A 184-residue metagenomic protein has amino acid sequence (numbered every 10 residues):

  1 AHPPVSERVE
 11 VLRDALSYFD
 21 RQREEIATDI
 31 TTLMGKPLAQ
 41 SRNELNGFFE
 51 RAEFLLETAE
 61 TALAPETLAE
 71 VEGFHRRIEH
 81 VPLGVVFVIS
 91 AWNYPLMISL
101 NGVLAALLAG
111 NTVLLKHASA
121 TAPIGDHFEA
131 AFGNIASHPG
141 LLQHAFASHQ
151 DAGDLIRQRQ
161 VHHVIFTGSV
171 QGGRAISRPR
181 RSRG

Functional and structural regions predicted by a protein language model:
A1-H75: N-terminal Rossmann-like NAD(P)+-binding subdomain of aldehyde/semialdehyde dehydrogenases
E66-G184: Rossmann-like NAD(P) dinucleotide-binding subdomain of oxidoreductase/dehydrogenase enzymes
